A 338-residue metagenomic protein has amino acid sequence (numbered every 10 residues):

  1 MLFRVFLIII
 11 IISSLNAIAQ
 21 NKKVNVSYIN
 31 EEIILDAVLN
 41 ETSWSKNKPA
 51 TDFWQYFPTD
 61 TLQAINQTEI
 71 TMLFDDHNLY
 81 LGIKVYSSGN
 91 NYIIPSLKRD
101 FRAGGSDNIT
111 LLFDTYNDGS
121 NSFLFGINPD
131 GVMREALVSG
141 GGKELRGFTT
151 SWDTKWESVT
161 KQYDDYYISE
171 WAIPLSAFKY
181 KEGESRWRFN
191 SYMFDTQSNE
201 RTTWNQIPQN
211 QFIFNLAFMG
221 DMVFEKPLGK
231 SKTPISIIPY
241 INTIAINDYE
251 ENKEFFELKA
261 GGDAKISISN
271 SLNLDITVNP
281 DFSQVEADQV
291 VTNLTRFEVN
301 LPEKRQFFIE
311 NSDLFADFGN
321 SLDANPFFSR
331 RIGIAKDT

Functional and structural regions predicted by a protein language model:
M1-V24: Bacterial Sec-dependent N-terminal signal peptides
Q20-T338: Structural preference for beta-rich elements and adjacent junctions enriched in aromatics
